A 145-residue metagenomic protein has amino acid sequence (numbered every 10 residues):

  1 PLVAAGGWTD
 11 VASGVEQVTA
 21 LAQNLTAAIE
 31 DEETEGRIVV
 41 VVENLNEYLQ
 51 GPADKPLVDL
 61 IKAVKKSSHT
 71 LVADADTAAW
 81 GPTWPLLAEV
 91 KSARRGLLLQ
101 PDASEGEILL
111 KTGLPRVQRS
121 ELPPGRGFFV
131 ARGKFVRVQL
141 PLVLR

Functional and structural regions predicted by a protein language model:
P1-R95: P-loop NTPase catalytic phosphate-binding loop
A5-W8, G81-R145: Phosphate-binding and hydrolysis-coupling loops of NTP-dependent motor/remodeling domains
